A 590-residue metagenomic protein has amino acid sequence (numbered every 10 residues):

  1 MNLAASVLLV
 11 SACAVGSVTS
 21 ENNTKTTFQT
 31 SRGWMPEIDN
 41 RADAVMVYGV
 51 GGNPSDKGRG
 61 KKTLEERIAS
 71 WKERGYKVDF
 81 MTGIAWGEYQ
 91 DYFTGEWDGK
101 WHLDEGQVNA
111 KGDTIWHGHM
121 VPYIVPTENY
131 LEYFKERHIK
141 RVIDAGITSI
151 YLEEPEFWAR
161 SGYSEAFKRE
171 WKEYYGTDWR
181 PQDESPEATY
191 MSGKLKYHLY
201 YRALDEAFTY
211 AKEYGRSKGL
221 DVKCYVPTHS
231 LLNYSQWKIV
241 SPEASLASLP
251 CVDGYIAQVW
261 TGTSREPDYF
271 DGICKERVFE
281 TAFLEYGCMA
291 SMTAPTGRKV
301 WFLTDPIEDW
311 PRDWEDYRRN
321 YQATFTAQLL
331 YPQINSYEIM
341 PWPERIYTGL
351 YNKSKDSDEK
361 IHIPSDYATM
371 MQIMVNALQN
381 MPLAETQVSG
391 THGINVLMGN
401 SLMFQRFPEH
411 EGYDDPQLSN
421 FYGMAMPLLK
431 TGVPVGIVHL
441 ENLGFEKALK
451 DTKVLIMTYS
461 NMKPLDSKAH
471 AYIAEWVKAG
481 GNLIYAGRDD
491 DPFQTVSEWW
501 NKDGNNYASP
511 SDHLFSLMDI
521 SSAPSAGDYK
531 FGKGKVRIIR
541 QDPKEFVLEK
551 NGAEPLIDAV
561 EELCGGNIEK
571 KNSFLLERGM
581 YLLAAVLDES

Functional and structural regions predicted by a protein language model:
N22-S31, D79-G83, Y151-P155, Y190-I239 (+4 more regions): Aromatic-lined carbohydrate-recognition surfaces of secreted/lumenal glycan-active proteins
N23-D79, K140-I150, S248-I256, T324-S336 (+1 more regions): Catalytic domains of carbohydrate-active enzymes, especially glycoside hydrolases
G33, K62-H117, S149-A159, G215-V226: Glycine-rich, aromatic-flanked loop segments that form ligand/cofactor-binding clefts across common enzyme folds
I38-R41, Y48-G49, E153, G215 (+5 more regions): Hydrophobic targeting/anchoring helices
D39-N40, D415-N501, Q541, F546: Helical hinge/lid and interdomain linker segments adjacent to catalytic or ligand-binding clefts that mediate domain
M46-G60, I115-K135, S185-A203, T228-S230 (+5 more regions): The substrate-binding groove and active-site-proximal loops of carbohydrate-active enzymes, especially glycoside
F80-A145, W179-Y197, D205-T209: Active-site-adjacent "subsite" loops/lids of carbohydrate-active enzymes
K463-S590: A conserved amphipathic helix/loop scaffold that creates a polar/acidic microenvironment used either to coordinate
